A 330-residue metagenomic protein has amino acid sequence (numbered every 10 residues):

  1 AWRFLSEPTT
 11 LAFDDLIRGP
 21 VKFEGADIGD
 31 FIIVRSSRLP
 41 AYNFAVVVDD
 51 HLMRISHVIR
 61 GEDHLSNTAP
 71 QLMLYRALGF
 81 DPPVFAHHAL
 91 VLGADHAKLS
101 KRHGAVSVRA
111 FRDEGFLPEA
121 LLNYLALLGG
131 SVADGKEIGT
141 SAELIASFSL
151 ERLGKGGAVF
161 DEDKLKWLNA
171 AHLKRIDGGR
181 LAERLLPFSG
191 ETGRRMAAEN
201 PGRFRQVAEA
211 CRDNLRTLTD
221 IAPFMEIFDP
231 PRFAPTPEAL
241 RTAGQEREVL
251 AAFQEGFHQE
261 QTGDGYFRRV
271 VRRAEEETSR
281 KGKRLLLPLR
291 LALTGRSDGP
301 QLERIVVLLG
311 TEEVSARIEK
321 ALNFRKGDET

Functional and structural regions predicted by a protein language model:
A1-H87, L92-L99, S107, F111 (+1 more regions): Active-site cores that bind ATP or allylic diphosphates and position pyrophosphate for catalysis
F4, L165, L289: Conserved S/T- and glycine-rich ATP-binding loop of Class I adenylate-forming
Y42, N67, H103, L117 (+2 more regions): Residue-level preference for nonpolar/small residues embedded in alpha-helices
M53-V58, R272, G299-R304: Glycine- and acidic
P70, A120, V249: Charged catalytic carboxylate motif
F80-V84, H88-P235, T294-T330: Catalytic adenosine-cofactor/nucleotide-binding cores of aminoacyl-tRNA synthetases and other
A239, A243-G295: C-terminal accessory/binding modules appended to enzymatic or scaffolding proteins
